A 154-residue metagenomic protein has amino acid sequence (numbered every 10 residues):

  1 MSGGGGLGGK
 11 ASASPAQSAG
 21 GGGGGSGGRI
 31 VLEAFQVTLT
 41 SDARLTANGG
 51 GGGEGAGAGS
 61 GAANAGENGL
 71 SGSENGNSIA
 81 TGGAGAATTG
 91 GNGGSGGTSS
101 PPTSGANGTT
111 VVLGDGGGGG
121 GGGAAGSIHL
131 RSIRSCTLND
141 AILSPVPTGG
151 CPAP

Functional and structural regions predicted by a protein language model:
M1-V31, T40-H129, A141-P154: Glycine-centered low-complexity coil/loop motifs and glycine-rich tracts, especially the flexible linkers
F35-D42, I133-S135: A short, structured loop/turn motif at beta-sheet edges
C136-D140: Short, surface-exposed terminal/edge motifs of secreted or surface/virion proteins that either
